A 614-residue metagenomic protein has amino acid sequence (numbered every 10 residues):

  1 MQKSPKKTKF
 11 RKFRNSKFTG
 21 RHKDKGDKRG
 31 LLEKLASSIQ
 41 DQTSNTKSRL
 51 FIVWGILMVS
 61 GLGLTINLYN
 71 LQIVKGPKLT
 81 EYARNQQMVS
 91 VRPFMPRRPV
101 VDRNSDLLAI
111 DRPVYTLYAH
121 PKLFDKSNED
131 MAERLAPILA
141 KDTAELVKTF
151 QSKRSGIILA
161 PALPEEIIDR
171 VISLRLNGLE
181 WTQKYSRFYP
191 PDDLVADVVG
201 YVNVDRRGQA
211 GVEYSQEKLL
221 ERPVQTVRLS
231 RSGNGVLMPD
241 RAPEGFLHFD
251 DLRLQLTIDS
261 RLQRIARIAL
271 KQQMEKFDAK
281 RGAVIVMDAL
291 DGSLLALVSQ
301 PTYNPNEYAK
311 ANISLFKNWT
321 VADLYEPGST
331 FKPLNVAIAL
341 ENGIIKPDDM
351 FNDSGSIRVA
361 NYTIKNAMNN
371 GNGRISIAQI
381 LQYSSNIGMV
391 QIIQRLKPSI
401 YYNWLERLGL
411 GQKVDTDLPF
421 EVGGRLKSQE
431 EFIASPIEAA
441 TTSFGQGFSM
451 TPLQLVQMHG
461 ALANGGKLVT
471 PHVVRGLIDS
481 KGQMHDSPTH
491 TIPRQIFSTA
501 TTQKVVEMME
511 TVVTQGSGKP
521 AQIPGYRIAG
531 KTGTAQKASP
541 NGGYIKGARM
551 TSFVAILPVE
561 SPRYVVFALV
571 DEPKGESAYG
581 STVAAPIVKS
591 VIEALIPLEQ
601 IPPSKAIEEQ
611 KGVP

Functional and structural regions predicted by a protein language model:
M1-Y308, L324, K397-G409, A521-P524 (+2 more regions): Periplasmic/cell-envelope proteins involved in peptidoglycan metabolism and beta-lactam response
A109, S232-G245, V284-S329, L334-P573 (+3 more regions): Beta-lactam-recognizing serine transpeptidase/beta-lactamase-like catalytic domain environment
